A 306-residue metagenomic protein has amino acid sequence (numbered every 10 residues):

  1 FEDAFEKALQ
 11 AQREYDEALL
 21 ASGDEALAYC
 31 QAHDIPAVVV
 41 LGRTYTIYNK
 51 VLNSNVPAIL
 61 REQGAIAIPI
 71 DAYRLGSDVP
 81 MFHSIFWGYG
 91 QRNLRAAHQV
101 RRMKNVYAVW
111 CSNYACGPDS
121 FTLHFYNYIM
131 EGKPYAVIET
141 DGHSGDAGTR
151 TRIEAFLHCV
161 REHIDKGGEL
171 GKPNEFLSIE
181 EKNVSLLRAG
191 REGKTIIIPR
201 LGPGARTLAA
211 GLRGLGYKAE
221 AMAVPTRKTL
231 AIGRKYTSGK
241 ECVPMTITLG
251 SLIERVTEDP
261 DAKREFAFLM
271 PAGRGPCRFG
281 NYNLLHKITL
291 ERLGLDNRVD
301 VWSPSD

Functional and structural regions predicted by a protein language model:
F1-D306: An N-terminal assembly and electron-transfer interface module characteristic of large anaerobic redox and radical
